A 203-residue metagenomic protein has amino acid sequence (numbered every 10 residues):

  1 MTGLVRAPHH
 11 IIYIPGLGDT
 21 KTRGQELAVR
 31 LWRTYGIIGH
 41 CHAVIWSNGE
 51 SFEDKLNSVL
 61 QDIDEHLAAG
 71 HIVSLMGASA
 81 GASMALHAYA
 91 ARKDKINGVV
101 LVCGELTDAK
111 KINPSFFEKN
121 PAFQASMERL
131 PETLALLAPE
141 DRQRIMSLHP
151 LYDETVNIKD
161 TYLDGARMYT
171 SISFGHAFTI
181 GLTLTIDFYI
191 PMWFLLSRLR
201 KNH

Functional and structural regions predicted by a protein language model:
M1-I72, H176-T179: Active-site catalytic motif of lipid deacylating hydrolases and related acyltransferases
M1-T2, T20, K111-A125, G175-F188: Alpha-helical membrane-targeting segments
I11, G39, K55-R144, V156: Serine-dependent carboxylesterase/thioesterase catalytic core of lipase-like alpha/beta-hydrolase/SGNH enzymes
G18, E105, L151-D153: Catalytic metal-binding/acid-base residues of hydrolase active sites
Q25, N57-V59, S126, Y189-M192: Well-ordered, non-membrane alpha-helical segments in soluble/globular domains
A28-L31, R92-K93, F116-K119, L163-M168: Glycine-rich, phosphate-binding/catalytic loops in enzymes
G49, D108-A109, T155, F178: Generic structural signal for helix capping and beta-alpha/helix-loop junctions
E140-H203: C-terminal catalytic-base region of ester-bond hydrolases, centering on the histidine of the charge-relay
